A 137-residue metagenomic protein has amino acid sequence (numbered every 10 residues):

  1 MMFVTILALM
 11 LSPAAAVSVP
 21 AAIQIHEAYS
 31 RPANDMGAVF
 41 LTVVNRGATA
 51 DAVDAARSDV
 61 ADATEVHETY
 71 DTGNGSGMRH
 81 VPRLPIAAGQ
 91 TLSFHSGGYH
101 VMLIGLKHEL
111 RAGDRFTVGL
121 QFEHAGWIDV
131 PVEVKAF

Functional and structural regions predicted by a protein language model:
M2-P13: Bacterial N-terminal signal peptides
V17-F137: Compact, glycine-rich, soluble single-domain proteins
